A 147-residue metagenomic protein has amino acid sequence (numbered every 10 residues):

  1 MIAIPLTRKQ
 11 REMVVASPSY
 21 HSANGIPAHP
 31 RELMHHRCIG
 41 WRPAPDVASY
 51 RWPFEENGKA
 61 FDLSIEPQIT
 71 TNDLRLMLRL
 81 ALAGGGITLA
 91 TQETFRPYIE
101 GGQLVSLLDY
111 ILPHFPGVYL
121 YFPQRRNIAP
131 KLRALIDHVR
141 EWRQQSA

Functional and structural regions predicted by a protein language model:
M1-F115, Q144-A147: C-terminal regulatory
L108-A147: A late-sequence structural motif
